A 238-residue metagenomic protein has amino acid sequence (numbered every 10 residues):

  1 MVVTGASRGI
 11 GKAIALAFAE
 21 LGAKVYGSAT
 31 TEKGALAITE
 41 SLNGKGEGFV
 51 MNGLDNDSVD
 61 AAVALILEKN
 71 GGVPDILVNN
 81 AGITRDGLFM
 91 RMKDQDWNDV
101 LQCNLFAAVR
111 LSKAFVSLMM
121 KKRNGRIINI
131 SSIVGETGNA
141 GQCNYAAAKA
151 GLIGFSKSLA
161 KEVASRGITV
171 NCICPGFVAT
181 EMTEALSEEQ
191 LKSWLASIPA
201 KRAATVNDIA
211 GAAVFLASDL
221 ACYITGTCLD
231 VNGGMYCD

Functional and structural regions predicted by a protein language model:
S7-R8: Conserved glycine-rich cofactor-binding loop
L21-A37: Conserved glycine-rich Rossmann-like NAD(P)H-binding loop of the short-chain dehydrogenase/reductase
L88-F89, K93-L101, T183, W194: Substrate-binding pocket helix/loop in short-chain dehydrogenase/reductase
S112, A148, S156: Active-site helix of classical SDR
S117, K161-S165, C222: Alpha-helical segment proximal to the catalytic Tyr-Lys
S132: Residue(s) in the substrate-gating loop at a strand-loop-helix junction that position the organic substrate next
A164, T169, I224-G226, N232: Short, small/polar-rich loop/turn modules that mediate ligand/substrate recognition or access, typified
